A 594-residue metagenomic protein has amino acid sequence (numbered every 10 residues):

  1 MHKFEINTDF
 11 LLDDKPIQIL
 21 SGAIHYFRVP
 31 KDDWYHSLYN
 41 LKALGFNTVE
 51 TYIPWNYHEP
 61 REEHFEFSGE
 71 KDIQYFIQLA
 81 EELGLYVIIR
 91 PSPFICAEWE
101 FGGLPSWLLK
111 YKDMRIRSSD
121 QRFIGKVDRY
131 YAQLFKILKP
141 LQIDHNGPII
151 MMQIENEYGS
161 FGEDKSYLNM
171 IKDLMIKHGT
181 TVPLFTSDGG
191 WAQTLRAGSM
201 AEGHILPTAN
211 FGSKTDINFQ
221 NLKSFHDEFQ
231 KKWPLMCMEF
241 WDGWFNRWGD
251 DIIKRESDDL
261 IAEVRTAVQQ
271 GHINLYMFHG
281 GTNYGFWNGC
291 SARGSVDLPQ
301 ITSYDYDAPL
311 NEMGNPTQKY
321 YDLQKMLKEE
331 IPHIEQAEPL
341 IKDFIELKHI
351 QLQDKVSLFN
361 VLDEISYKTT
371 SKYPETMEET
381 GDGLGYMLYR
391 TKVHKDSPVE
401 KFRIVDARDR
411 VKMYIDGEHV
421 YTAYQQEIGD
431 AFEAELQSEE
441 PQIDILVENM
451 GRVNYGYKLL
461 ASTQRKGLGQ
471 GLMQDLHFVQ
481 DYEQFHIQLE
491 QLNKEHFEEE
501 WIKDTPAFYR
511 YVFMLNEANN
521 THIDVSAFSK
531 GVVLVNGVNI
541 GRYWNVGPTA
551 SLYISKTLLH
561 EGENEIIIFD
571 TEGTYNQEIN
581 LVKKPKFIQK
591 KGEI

Functional and structural regions predicted by a protein language model:
M1-T48, Q78: N-terminal carbohydrate-binding accessory modules
K15-I17, Y52-Y57, R61-H64, G69 (+3 more regions): Aromatic- and acidic-residue-enriched carbohydrate-binding clefts of CAZyme catalytic domains
Y35-E100, K172-K177: Aromatic-lined substrate-binding rim segments of carbohydrate-active enzymes
D72-I89, K112-I149: An active-site-proximal structural segment forming one wall of the substrate-binding cleft that immediately precedes
F123-E202: Active-site neighborhood of glycoside hydrolase catalytic domains
K177-H178, K214-N311, N315, M326: Catalytic-core region of carbohydrate-active enzymes that cleave or remodel glycosidic bonds
V399-I415, I443, F513-V535, Y543-W544 (+1 more regions): Aromatic-lined ligand-binding clefts that engage carbohydrates, nucleic acids, or primary amines
E448-D481, G573-I594: Glycine/proline-rich low-complexity spacer/linker segments in large multi-domain proteins
